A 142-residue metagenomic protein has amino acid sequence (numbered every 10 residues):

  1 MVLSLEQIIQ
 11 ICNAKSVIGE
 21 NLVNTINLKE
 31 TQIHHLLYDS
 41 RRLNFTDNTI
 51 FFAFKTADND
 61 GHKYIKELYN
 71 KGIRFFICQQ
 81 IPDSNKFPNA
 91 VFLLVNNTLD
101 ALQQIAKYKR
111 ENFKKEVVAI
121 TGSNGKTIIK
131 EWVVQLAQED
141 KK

Functional and structural regions predicted by a protein language model:
M1-Q104: N-terminal leader/targeting and accessory segments in enzymes
I9, D100-K142: Phosphate-binding loop of NTP-binding sites
